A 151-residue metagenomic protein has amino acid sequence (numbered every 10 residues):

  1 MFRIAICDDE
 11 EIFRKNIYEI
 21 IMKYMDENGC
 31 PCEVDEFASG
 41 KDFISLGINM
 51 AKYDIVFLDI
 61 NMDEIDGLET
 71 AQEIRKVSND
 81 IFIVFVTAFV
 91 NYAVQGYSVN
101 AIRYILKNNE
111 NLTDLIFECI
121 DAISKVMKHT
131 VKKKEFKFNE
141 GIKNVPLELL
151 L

Functional and structural regions predicted by a protein language model:
F2, C32, I81: Switch/coupling loops of ABC transporter nucleotide-binding domains
F2-I21, V56: Conserved acidic segment of CheY-like receiver
I6, E36, F85-V86: Conserved SAM-binding loop
R14-Y24, F43, A71, I120: Short, well-ordered amphipathic alpha-helices
M25-V34: A generic structural motif
E36-S45, G67: Helix N-cap/capping motif at the beta->alpha junctions
M50-H129: CheY-like receiver
F117-L151: Conserved binding/recognition cores within well-folded domains
